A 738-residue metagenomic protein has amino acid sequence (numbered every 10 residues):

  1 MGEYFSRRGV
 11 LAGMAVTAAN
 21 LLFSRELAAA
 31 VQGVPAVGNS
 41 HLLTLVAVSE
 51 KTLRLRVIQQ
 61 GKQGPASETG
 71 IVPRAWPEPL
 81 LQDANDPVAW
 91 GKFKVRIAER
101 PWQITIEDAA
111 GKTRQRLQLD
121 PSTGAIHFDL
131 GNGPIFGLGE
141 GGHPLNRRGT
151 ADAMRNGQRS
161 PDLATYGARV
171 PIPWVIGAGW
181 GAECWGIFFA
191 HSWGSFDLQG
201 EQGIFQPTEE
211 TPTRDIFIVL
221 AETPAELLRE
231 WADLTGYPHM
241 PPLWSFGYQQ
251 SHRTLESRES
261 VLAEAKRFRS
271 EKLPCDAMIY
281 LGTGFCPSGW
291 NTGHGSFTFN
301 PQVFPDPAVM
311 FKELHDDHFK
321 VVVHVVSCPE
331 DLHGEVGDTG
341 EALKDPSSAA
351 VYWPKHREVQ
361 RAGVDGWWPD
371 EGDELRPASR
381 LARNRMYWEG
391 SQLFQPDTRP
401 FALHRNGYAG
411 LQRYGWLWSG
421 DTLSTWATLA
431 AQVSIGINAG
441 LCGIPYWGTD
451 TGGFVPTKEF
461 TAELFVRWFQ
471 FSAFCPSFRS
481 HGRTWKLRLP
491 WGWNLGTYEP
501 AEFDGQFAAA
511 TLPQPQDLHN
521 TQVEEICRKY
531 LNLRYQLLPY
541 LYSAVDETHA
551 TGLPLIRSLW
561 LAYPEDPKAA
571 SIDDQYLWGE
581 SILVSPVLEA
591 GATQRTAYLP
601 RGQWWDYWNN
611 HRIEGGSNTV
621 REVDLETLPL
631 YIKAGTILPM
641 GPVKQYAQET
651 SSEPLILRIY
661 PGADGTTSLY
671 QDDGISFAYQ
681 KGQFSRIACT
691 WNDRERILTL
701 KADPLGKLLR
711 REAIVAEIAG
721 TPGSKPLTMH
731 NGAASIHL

Functional and structural regions predicted by a protein language model:
M1-A18: N-terminal secretory signal peptides and thylakoid transit peptides that target proteins across membranes
S24-T44, V48: C-terminal segment of N-terminal export signals and the immediately downstream linker at the start of the mature
V46-W90, T123-I126: A low-complexity, Ser/Thr/Gly/Pro-enriched, surface-exposed linker/loop concept that marks segments flanking
E50, A66-P73, E99-W102, K707-P722: Extended Gly/Ser/Thr-rich low-complexity repeat segments, especially those forming or decorating extracellular
E68-P77, Y607-L625, S724-L738: Solvent-exposed beta-strand/loop surfaces of large extracellular or lumenal domains
L80-P242, H252-T254, R258, A265-S270 (+2 more regions): Catalytic and substrate-binding clefts that recognize carbohydrates or anionic sugar/phosphate headgroups
P274-E524, A562-P564, I572, W578: Aromatic- and carboxylate-enriched substrate-binding clefts and catalytic-loop regions of carbohydrate-active enzymes
W416, L441-C442, P456-E695, D703-L705 (+1 more regions): Catalytic core of carbohydrate-active enzymes
